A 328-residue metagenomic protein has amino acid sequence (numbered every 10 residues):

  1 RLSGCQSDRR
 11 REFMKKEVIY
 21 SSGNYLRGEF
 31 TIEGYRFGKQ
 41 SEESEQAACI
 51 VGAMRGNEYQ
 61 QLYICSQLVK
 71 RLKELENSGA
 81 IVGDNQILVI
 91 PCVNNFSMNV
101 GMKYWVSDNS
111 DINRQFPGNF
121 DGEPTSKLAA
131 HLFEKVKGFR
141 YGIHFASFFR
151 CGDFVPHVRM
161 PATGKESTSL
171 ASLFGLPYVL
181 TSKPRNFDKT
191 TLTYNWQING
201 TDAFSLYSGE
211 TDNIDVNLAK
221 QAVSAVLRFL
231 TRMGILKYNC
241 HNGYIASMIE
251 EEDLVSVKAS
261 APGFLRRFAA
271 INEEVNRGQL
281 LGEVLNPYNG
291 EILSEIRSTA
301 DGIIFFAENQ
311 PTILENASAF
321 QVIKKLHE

Functional and structural regions predicted by a protein language model:
C5-E328: Structured catalytic-domain cores with a bias toward divalent-metal coordination
